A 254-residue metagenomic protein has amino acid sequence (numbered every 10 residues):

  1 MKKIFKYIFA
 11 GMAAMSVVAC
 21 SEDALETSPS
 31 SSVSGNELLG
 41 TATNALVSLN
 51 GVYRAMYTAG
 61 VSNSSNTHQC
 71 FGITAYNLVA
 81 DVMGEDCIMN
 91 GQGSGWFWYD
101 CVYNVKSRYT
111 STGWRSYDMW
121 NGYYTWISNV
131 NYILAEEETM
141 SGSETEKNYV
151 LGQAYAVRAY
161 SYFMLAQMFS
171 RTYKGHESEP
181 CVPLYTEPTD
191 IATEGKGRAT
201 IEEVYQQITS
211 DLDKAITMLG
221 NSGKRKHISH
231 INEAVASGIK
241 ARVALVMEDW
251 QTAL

Functional and structural regions predicted by a protein language model:
M1-V18: Sec-dependent bacterial lipoprotein signal peptides
C20-N77: Membrane-proximal, proline-rich intrinsically disordered regions
S34-L39, T112-W120, S141-E144, I191-I201 (+2 more regions): Second-shell loop/turn segments in exported
G93-F169, A199, T217-G223: Conserved, well-structured interaction surfaces
Q153, Y160, L165-I191: Extended ligand-binding groove/face enriched in aromatic
Y155, S237-A244: TPR/Sel1-like alpha-solenoid repeat signature
